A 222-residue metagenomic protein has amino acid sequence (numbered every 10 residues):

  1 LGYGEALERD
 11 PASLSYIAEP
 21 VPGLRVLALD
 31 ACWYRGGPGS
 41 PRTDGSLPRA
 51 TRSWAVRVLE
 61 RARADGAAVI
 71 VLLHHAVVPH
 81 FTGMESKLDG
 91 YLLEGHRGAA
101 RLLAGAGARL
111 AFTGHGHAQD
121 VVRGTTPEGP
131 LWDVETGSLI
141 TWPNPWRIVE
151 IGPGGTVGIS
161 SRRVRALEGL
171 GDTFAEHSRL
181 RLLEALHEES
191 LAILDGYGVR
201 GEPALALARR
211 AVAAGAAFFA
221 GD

Functional and structural regions predicted by a protein language model:
L1-S53, R57-E60, P127-E128, I148 (+1 more regions): Extended active-site neighborhood of metal-dependent phosphoesterases/phosphodiesterases
E8-P11, A18-P22, A62-D65, V71 (+3 more regions): Extracellular/periplasmic catalytic domains that process cell-envelope and extracellular macromolecules
P22-L24, D30-W33, V77, E135-I140 (+1 more regions): Short, flexible loop/turn elements at secondary-structure junctions
V26-A28, I70-L72, F112: Structural motif
W33-S53, A62-R109: Active-site-proximal segments of metal-dependent phosphoesterases and phosphodiesterases across multiple
R35-G37, V78-F81, D120-V122, T141-N144 (+1 more regions): Short catalytic/ligand-binding loop motif for oxyanion handling, primarily in non-cytosolic enzymes, centered on
K87-R165: Conserved beta-sheet core of the metallophosphoesterase superfamily
G152-D222: A short C-terminal boundary segment appended to hydrolase-like catalytic domains
